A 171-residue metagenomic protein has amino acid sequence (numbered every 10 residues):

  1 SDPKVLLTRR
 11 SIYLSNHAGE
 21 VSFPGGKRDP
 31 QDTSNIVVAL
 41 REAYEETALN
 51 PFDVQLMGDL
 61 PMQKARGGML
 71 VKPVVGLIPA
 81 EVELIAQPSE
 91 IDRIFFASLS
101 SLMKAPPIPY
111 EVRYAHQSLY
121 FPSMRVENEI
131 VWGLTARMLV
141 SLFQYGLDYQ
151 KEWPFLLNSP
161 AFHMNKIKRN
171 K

Functional and structural regions predicted by a protein language model:
S1-S22: N-terminal strand-loop-strand
Y13, K27-V131, S141-N170: Unchanged
M138: Cytochrome P450 heme-iron axial ligand motif
